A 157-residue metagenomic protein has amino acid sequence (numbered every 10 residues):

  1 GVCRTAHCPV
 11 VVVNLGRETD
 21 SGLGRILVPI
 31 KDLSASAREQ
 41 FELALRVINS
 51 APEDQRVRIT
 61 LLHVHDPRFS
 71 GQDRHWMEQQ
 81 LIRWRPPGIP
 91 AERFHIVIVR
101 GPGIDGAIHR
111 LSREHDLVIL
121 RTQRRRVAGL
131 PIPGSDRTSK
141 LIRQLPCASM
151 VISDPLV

Functional and structural regions predicted by a protein language model:
G1-F69, I89-A91, H95, D116 (+3 more regions): Intrinsically disordered or low-complexity boundary/linker segments at protein termini and domain junctions
T19, G101-I104: Short acidic loop-to-helix transition motifs that present clustered carboxylates
R68-L81: GTPase G-domain guanine-specificity segment
Q79-P102, L111: Active-site rim loops that border cofactor/substrate pockets in soluble metabolic enzymes
G103-I108, R137: Short acidic active-site motifs
H109-R110, I119: Replace "in large, NTP-powered and nucleic-acid-processing enzymes" with "in large, NTP-powered factors and other
